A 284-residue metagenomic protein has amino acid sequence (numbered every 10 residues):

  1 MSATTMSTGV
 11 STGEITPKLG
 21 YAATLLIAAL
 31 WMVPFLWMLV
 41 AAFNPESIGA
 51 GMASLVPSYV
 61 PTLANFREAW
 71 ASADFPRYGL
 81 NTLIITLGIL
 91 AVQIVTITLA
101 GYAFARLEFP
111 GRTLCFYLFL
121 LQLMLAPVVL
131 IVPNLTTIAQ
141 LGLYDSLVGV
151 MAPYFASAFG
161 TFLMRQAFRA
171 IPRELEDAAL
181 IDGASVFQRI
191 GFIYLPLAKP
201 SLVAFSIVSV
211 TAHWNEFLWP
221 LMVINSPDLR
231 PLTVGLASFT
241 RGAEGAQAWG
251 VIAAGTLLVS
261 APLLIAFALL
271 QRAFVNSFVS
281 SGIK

Functional and structural regions predicted by a protein language model:
M1-E14: Short, Lys/Arg-rich, polar N-terminal cytosolic tail immediately upstream of the first transmembrane signal-anchor
P17-K284: A structural signal for multi-pass alpha-helical bundles of membrane permease subunits that mediate small-molecule
